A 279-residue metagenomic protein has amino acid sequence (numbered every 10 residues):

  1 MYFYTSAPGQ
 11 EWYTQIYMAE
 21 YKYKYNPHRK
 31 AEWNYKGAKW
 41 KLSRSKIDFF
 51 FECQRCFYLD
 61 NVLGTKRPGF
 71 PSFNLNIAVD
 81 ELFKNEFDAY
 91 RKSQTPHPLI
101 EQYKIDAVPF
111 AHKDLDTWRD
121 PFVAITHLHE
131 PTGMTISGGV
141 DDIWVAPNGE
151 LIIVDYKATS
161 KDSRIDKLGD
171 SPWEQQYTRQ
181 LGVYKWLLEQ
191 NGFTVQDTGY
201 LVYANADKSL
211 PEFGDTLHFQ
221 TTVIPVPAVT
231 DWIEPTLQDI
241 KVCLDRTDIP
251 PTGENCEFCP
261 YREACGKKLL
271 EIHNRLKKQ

Functional and structural regions predicted by a protein language model:
S6, W12-E150, Q279: Metal-dependent nuclease catalytic cores that hydrolyze phosphodiester bonds in DNA/RNA, characterized by
M18-K22, N26-R29, W33-Y35, K41-L42 (+1 more regions): Metal-dependent nuclease catalytic regions and adjoining charged, substrate-binding loops involved in nucleic-acid end
C53, Y184, C259: Calmodulin-binding IQ motif helices
Y58-L59, K66-P68, K161-R164, D207-P211 (+1 more regions): Short catalytic/ligand-binding loop motif for oxyanion handling, primarily in non-cytosolic enzymes, centered on
I77-A78, Q175, I224, P250: Residue-level detector of secondary-structure boundary/capping sites
W118, F122-P235: Mg2+/Mn2+-dependent nuclease catalytic core
